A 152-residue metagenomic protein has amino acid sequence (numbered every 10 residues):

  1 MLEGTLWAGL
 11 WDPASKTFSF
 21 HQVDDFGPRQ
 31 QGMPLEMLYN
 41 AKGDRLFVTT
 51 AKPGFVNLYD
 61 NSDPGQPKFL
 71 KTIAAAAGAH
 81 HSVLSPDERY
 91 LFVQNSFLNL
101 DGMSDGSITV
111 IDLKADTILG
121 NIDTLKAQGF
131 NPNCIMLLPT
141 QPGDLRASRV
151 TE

Functional and structural regions predicted by a protein language model:
M1-E152: Predominantly soluble domains enriched in secretory-pathway, periplasmic, or organellar proteins
